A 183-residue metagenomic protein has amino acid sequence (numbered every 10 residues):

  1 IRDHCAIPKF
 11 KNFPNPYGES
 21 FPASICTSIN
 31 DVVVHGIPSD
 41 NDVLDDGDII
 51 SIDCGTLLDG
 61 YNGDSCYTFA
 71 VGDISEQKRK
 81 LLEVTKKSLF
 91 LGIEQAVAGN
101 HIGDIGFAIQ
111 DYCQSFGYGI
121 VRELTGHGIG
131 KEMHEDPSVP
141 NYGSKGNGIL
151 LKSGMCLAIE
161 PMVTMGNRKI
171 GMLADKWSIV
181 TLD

Functional and structural regions predicted by a protein language model:
I1-D183: Active-site neighborhoods and metal-handling regions in enzymes and metal-associated proteins
